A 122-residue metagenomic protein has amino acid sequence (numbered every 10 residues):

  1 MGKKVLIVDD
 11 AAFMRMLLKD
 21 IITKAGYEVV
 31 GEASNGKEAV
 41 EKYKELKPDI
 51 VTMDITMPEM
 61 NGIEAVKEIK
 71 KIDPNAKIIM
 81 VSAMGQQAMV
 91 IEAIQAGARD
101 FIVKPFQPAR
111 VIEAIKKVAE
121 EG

Functional and structural regions predicted by a protein language model:
A12-G31: Two-component/phosphorelay signaling modules centered on CheY-like receiver
N35-E38, N61-E64: Acidic catalytic/metal-coordinating carboxylates
L46-T52: Active-site beta3 strand of CheY-like receiver
M57: Receiver (REC) domain active-site loop signature in two-component systems and cognate sites in sensor histidine kinases
M84-G85: Short, conserved "switch-loop" micro-motifs in signal-transduction and mechanochemical regulators
A88, F106-I115: C-terminal output helix
